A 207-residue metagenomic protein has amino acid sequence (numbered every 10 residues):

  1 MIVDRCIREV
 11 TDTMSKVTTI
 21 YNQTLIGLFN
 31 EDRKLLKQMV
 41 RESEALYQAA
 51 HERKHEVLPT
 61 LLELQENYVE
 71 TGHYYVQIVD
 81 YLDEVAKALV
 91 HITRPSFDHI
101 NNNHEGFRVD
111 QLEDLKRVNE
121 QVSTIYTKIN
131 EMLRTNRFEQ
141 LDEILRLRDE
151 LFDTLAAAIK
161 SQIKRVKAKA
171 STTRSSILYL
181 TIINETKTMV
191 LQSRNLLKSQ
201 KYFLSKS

Functional and structural regions predicted by a protein language model:
M1-S207: Cytosolic, long alpha-helical scaffolding segments
